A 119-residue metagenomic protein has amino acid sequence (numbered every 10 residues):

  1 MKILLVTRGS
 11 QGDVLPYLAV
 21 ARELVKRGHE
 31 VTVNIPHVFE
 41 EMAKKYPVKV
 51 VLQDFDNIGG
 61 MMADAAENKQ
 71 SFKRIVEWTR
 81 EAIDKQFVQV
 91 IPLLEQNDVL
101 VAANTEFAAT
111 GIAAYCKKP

Functional and structural regions predicted by a protein language model:
M1, P16-A21, E67-Q70, F87-V90: A short alpha-helix capping/helix-coil boundary motif
M1-K49: N-terminal subdomain of nucleotide-sugar transferases
R22, V50, M62, A102-T105 (+1 more regions): A sequence-level detector of short, solvent-exposed, charge-rich linear segments
V33-W78, A82: Conserved nucleotide-sugar phosphate-binding/catalytic loop shared by glycosyltransferases and other
A82-P119: Conserved nucleotide-sugar donor-interacting segment of glycosyltransferase catalytic cores, predominantly GT-B
